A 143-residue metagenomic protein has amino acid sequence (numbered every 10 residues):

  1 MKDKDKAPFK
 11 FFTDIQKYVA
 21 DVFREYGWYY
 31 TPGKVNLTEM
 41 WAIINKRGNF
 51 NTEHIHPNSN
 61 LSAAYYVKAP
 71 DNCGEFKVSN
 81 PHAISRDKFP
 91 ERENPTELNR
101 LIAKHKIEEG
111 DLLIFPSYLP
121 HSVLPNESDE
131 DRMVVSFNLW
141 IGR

Functional and structural regions predicted by a protein language model:
M1-P32, F50: Non-heme Fe(II)/2-oxoglutarate
I15-V22, L101, I107-E108, H121: Hydrophobic, well-ordered secondary-structure segments that either form specific early membrane-associated helices used
Y29-R47: Hydrophobic beta-strand-centered segment that forms part of the acyl-chain substrate-binding groove
N36-M40, S59-L61, D131: A generic structural signal for short beta-strands and their flanking turns/coil linkers
A42-I114, I141: Catalytic core of non-heme Fe(II) oxygenases with the double-stranded beta-helix
N51-H54, H121-S128: Short beta-strand His + acidic residue motifs that chelate non-heme Fe in jelly-roll/DSBH and cupin folds
A63-A64, D129-R143: A short hydrophobic beta-strand segment most commonly corresponding to one strand of the jelly-roll/cupin
